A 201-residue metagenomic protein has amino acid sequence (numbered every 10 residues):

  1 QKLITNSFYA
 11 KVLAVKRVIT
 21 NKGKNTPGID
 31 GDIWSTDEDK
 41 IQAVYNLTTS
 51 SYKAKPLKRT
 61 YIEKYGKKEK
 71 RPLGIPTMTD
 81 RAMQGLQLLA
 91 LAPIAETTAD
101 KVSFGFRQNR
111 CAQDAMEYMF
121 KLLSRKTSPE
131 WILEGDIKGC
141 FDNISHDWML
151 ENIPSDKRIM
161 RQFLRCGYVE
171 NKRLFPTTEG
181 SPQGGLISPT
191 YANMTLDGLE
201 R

Functional and structural regions predicted by a protein language model:
Q1-I41: Non-catalytic, polymerase-adjacent accessory regions of viral genome-replication enzymes
Y9-L13, K24-P27, K53, E96 (+2 more regions): Intrinsically disordered or highly flexible coil/loop and linker segments, enriched in small and charged/polar residues
K22-W34, K55-A82, T98-R110, L133-E134 (+1 more regions): Short, conserved non-catalytic motifs in the polymerase core
I33-P56: Amphipathic alpha-helical blocks
N46, K101-V102, D114-R201: Conserved polymerase palm-domain catalytic core
Y52-K53, P93-T97, S155-R161: Cytochrome P450 catalytic domain signature, combining two hallmark sequence patches
Q87: Nucleotide/phosphate-binding loop and acidic/charged catalytic motifs in nucleotide-binding or -utilizing enzymes
A90-I94, G198-R201: Active-site catalytic microenvironments for nucleophilic, acid-base chemistry
